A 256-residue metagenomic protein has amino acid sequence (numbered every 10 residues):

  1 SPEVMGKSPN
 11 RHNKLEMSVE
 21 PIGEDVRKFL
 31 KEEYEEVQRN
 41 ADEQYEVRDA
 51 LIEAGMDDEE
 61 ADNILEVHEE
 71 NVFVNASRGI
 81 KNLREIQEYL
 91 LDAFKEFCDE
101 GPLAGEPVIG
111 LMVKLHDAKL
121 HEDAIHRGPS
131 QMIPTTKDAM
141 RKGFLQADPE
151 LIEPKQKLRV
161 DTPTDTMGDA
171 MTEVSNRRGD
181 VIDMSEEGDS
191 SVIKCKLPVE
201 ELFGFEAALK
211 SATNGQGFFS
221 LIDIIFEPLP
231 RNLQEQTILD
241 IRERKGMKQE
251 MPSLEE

Functional and structural regions predicted by a protein language model:
S1-E256: Accessory interaction regions appended to the cores of large information-processing enzymes
